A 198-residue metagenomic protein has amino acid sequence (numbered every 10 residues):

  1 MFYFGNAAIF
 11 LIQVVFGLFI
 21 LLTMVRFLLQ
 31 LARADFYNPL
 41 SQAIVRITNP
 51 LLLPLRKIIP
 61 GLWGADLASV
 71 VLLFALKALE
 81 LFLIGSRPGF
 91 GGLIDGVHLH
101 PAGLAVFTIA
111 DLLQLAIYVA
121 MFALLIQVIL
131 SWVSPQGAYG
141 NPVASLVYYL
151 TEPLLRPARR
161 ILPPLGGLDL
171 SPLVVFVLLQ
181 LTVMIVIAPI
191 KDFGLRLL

Functional and structural regions predicted by a protein language model:
M1-L198: Selective transmembrane helix interface/packing segments
